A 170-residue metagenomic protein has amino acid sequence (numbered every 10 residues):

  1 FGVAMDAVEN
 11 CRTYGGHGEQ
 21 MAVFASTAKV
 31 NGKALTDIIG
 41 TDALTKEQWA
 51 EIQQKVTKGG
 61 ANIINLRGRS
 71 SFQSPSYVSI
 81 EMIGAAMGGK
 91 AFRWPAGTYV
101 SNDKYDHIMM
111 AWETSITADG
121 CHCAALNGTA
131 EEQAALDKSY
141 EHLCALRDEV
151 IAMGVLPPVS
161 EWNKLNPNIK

Functional and structural regions predicted by a protein language model:
F1-K170: C-terminal substrate-binding/catalytic lobe of Rossmann-fold NAD(P)-dependent dehydrogenases
